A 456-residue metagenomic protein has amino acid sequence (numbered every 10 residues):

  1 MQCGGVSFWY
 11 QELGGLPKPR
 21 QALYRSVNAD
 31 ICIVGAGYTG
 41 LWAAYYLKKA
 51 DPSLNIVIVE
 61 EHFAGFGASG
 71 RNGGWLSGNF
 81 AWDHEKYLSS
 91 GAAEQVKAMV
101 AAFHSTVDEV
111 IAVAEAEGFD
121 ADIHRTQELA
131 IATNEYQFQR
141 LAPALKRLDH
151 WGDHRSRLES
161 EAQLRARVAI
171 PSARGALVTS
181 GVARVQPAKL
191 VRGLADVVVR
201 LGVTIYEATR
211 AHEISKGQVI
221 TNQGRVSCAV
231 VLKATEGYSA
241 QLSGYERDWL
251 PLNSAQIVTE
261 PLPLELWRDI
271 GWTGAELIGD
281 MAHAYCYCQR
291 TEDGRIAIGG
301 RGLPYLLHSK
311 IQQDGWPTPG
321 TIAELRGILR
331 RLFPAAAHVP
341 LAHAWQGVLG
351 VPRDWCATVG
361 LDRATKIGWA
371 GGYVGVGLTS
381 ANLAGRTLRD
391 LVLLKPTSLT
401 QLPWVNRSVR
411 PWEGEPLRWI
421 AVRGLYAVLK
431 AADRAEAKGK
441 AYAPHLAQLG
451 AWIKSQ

Functional and structural regions predicted by a protein language model:
M1-I31, K49-N55: Extreme N-terminal leader/targeting segments of oxidoreductases
Q2-S7, Q11-L13, W82-S89, A112-G193: Flavin (FAD/FMN) cofactor-binding and adjacent substrate-gating region of FAD-dependent oxidoreductase domains
G35-L41, E61: Glycine-rich Rossmann-fold phosphate-binding loop(s) that bind the pyrophosphate of adenine dinucleotide cofactors
K48-R71: Glycine-rich FAD pyrophosphate-binding loop
R71-A102: Glycine-rich active-site loop/strand segments that organize a redox cofactor
G74, D108, A116-H124, E213 (+3 more regions): Active-site substrate-recognition segment that forms the wall of the catalytic cavity or substrate channel
P143-H150, P171-V230, A234: Helical element adjacent to the flavin cofactor pocket in flavoenzyme catalytic cores
S380-L402: Internal hydrophobic alpha-helix adjacent to the cofactor/substrate pocket in enzyme cavities
